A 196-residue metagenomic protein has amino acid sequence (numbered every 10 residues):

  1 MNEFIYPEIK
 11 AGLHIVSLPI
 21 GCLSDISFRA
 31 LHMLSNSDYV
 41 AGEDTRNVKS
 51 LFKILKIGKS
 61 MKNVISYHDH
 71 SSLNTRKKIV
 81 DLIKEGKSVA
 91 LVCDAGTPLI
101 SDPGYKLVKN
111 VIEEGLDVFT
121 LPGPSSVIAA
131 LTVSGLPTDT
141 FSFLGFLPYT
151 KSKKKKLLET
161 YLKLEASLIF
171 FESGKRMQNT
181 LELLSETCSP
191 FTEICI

Functional and structural regions predicted by a protein language model:
M1-H68: Glycine-rich, flexible N-terminal cofactor/catalytic loop recognition
N2-Y6, K10-A11, V16, S125-I196: Beta-strand/loop-alpha-helix module characteristic of Rossmann-like adenine-cofactor folds
I20-L23, D94-P98, G174-R176: Short glycine-rich anion-binding loops that position phosphate/pyrophosphate groups of nucleotides and phosphorylated
I26, K53, H68-K84: Short, structured surface patches at the beginning of a domain
L34-V40, L116-F119, S167-L168: Short active-site oxyanion
R46-V48, G96-T97, S126, R176: Alpha-helix capping/helix-boundary segments
I65-L73, F146-K151: Conserved helicase motor
K84-L144: Short glycine-cluster motifs
